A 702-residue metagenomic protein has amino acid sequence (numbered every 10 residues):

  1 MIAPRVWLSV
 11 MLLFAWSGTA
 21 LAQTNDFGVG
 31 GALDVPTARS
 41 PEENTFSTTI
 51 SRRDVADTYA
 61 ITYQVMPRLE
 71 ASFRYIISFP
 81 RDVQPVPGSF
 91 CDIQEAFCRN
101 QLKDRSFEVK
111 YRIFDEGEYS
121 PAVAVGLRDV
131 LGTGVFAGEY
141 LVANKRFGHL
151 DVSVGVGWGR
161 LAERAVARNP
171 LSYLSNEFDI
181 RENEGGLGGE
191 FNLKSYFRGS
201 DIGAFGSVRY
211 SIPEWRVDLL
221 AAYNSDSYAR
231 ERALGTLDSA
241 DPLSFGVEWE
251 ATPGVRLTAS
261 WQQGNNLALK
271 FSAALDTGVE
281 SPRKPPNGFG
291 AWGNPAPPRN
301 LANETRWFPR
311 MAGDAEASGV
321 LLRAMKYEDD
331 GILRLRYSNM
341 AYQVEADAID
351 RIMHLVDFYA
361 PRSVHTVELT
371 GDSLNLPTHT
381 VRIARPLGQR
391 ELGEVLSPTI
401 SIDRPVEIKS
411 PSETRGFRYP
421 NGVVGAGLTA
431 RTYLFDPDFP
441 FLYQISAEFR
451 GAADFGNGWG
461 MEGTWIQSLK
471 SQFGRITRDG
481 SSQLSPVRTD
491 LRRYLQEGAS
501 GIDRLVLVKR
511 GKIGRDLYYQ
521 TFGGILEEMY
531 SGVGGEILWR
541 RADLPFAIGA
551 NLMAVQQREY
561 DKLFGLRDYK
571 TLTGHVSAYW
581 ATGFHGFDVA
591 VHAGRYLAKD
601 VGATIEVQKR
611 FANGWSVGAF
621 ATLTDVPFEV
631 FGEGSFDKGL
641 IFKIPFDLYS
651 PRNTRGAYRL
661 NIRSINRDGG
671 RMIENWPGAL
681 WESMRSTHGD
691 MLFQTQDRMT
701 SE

Functional and structural regions predicted by a protein language model:
A22-V135, F147-G148, R160, N192 (+14 more regions): Transmembrane beta-barrel domains of Gram-negative outer membranes and organellar outer membranes
T24, F308-P309, G313, S318 (+12 more regions): Long, low-hydrophobicity, solvent-exposed regions enriched in small/turn-prone and acidic residues
E42, Y63-L69, I77, Q101 (+18 more regions): Outer-membrane beta-barrel strand-turn architecture
N44-F46, D57-Y59, R105-F107, A137-L141 (+11 more regions): Hydrophobic, lipid-facing positions within transmembrane beta-strands of outer-membrane proteins
S47-T49, A60, E70-S72, A122-G126 (+18 more regions): Residue-level detector of the transmembrane beta-barrel scaffold of outer-membrane proteins
F73-E108, R112, G126-V130, V135-G138 (+10 more regions): Outer-membrane beta-barrel translocator/channel fold
E280-D329: N-proximal, solvent-exposed amphipathic alpha-helical segments enriched in charged/polar residues
K326-V344, E368-H379: Short glycine/threonine-rich beta-strand-turn micro-motifs
